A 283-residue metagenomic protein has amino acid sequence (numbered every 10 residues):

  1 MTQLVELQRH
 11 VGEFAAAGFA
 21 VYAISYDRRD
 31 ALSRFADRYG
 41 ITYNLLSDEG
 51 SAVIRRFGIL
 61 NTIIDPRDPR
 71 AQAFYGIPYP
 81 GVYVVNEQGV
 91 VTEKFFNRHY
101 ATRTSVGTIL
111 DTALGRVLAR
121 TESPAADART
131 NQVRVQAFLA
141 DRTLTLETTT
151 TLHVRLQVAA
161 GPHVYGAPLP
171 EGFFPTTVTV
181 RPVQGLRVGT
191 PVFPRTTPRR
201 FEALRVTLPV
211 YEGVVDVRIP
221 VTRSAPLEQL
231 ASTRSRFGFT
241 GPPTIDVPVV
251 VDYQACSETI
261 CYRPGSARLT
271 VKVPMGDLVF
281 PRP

Functional and structural regions predicted by a protein language model:
M1-V53: Structural microenvironment flanking redox-active thiols in thiol-disulfide oxidoreductases
S51-R55, P198-R199: A short acidic, often aromatic-flanked loop/helix-cap motif at beta-alpha or helix-coil junctions that lines enzyme
F57, K94-F95, P168, A267: Short hydrophobic alpha-helix segments
F57-I64: Short, surface-exposed amphipathic charged segments that create phosphate/polyanion-binding patches used for binding
R67-Q72, A203-T207: Short, P/G- and charge-enriched loop/turn segments at secondary-structure junctions
P69-Q136: Thiol-/selenol-based redox modules, centered on thioredoxin-like and closely related oxidoreductase domains
L110-P283: Extracellular/lumen-exposed scaffold segments
